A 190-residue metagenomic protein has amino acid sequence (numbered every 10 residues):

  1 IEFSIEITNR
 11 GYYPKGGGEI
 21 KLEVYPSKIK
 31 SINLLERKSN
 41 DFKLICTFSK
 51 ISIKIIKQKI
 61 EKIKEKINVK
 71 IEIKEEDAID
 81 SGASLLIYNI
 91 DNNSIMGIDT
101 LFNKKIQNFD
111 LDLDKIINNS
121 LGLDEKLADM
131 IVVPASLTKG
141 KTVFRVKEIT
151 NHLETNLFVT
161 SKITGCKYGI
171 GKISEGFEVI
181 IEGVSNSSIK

Functional and structural regions predicted by a protein language model:
I1-E2, K38-K43, F109, E125-G140 (+2 more regions): Proline/glycine-anchored alpha-helix kink/cap motifs
I1-I63: Phosphate/diphosphate-binding glycine-rich loops and adjacent basic-rich segments that engage nucleotide
E2-R10, E65-D80, I116-M130, V143-K147 (+1 more regions): Flexible, glycine/charged-enriched surface loops at secondary-structure junctions
I20-N40, A83-T100, I181-G183: Short beta-strand elements
T47, I117-N119, A135-V143: Glycine-rich phosphate/diphosphate-binding loops and the adjacent beta-loop-alpha structural elements that coordinate
K59-M96: Oxyanion-binding "anion nests"
T100-N118: C-terminal, non-catalytic macromolecule-binding modules
V146-K190: C-terminal functional modules
